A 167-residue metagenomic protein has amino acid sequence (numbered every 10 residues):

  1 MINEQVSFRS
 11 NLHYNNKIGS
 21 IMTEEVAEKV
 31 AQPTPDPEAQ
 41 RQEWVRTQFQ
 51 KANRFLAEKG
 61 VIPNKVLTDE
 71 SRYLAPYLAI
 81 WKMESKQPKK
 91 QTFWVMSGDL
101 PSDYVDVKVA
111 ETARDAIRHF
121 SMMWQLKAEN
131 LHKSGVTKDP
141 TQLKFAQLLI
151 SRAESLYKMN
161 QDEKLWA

Functional and structural regions predicted by a protein language model:
V6-I21: Short, positively charged and aromatic/hydrophobic N-terminal segments
I18-S71: N-terminal "first-domain core" detector
P35-Q42, S102-E111: Short, charged/polar micro-motifs that form catalytic or ligand-binding hotspots
E70-V105: Short aromatic-glycine-(Arg/Gly/Cys) micro-motifs in beta-strand/loop hairpins
D106-L148: Amphipathic protein-protein interaction modules
V136-A167: Amphipathic alpha-helical binding modules
